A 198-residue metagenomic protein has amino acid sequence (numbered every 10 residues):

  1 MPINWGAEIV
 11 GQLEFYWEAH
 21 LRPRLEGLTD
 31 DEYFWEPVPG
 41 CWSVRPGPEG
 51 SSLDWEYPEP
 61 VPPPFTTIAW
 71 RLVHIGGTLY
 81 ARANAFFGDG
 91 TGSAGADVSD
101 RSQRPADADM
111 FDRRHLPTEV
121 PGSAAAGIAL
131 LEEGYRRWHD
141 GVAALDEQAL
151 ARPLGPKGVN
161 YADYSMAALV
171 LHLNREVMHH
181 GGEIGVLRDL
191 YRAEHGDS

Functional and structural regions predicted by a protein language model:
M1-E26, D30-D112, G155-S198: Short, contiguous alpha-helical
M110-A151, L169-L171, M178: Acidic/histidine-rich alpha-helical segments that form the ligand environment of transition-metal centers
